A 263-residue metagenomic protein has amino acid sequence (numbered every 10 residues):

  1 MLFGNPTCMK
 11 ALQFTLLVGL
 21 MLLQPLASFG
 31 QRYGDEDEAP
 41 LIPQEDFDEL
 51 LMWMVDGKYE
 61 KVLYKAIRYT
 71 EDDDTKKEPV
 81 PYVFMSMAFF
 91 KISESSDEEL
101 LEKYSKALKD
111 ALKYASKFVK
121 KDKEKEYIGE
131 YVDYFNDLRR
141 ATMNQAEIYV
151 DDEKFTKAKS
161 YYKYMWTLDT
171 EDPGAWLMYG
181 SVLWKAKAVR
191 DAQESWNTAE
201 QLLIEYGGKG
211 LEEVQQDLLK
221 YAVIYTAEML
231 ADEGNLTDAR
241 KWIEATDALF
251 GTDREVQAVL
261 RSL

Functional and structural regions predicted by a protein language model:
Q31-K103: Start-of-domain marker
Y33-D35, V214-D217, A222-L263: Terminal, low-structured helical/coil segments at or just beyond the last alpha-helical repeat
E49, M85, I92, L138 (+5 more regions): Structural register within alpha-helical repeat arrays
K76, M87-R140, L202-Y221: Short coil/linker segments at helix-helix boundaries
P79-P81, A175, K209-G210, A222 (+1 more regions): TPR alpha-solenoid repeat register
